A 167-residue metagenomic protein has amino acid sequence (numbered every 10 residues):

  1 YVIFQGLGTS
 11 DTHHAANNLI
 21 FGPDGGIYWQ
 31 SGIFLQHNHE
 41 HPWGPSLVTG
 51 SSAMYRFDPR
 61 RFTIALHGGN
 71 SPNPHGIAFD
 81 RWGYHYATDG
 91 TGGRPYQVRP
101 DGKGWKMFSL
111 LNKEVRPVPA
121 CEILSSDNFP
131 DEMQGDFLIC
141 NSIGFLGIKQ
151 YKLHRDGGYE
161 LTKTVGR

Functional and structural regions predicted by a protein language model:
Y1-R167: Beta-propeller domains with acidic blade repeats across secreted/periplasmic ectodomains and cytosolic WD/CNH propellers
